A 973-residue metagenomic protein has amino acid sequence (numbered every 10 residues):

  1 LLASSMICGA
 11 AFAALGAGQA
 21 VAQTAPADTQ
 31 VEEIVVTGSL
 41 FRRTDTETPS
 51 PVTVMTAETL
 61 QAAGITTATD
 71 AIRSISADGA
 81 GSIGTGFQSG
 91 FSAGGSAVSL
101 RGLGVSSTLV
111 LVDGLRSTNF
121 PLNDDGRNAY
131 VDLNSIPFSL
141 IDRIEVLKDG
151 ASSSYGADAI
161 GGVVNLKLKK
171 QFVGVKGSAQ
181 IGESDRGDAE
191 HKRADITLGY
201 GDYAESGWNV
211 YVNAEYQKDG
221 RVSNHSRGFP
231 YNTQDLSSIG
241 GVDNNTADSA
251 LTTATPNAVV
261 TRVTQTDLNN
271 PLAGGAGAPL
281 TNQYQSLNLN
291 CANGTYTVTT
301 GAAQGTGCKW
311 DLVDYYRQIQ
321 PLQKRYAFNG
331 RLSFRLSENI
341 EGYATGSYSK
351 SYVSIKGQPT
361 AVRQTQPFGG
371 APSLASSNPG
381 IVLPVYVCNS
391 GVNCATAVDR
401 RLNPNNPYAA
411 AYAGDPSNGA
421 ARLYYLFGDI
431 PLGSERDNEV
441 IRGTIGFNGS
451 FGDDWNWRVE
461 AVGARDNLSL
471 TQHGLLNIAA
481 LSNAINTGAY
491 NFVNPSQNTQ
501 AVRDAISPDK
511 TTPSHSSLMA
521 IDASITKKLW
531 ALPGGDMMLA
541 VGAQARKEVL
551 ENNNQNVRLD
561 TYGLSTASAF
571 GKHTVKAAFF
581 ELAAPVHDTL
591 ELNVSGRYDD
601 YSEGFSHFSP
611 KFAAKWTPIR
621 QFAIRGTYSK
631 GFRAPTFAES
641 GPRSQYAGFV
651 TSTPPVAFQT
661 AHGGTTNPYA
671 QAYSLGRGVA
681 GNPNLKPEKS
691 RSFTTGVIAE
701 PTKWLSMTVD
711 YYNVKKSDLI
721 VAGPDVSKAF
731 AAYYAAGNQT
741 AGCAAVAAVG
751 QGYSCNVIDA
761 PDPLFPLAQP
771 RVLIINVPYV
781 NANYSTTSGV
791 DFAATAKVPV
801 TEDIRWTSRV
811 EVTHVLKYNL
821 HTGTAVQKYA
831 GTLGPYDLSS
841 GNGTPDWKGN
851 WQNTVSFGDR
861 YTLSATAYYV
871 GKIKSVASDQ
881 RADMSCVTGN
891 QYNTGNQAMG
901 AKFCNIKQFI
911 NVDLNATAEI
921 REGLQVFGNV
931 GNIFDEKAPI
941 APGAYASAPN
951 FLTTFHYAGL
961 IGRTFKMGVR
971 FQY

Functional and structural regions predicted by a protein language model:
L1-T66, D70-R73, D195-Y200, E338 (+2 more regions): N-terminal Sec signal peptide and the immediately downstream disordered periplasmic leader that contains the TonB box
D28-T29, Q171-G174, G187, Y203-W208 (+12 more regions): Short loop/turn motifs that connect adjacent beta-strands in outer-membrane beta-barrel proteins
S50-A97, L115-L133, E145-S152: Periplasmic N-terminal accessory/gating domains of Gram-negative outer-membrane beta-barrel systems
V52, L60, I72, I144 (+7 more regions): Non-catalytic regulatory/gating segments with a bias toward low-complexity or hydrophobic composition
S117, D132-Q180, S223: A beta-strand signature from Gram-negative outer-membrane beta-barrel systems, especially the internal plug domain
D125, G228-S237, A276-Q323, N329 (+6 more regions): Surface-exposed, low-complexity loop segments enriched in small/polar and acidic residues
A647, S808-E919, F934: C-terminal beta-barrel architecture of Gram-negative outer-membrane proteins
S706, S717, L816, R860 (+2 more regions): C-terminal beta-signal and adjacent terminal beta-strands/loops of Gram-negative outer-membrane beta-barrel proteins
